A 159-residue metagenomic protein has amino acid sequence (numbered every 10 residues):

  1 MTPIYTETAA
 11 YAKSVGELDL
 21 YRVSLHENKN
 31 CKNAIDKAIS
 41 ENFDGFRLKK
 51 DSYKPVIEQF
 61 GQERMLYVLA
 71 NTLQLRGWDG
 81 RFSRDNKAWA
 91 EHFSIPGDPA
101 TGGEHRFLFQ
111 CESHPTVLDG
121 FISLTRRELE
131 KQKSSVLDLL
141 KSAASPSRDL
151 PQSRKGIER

Functional and structural regions predicted by a protein language model:
M1-E158: Gram-negative host-targeted secretion-system effectors, predominantly Type III and Type IV, recognized via long
